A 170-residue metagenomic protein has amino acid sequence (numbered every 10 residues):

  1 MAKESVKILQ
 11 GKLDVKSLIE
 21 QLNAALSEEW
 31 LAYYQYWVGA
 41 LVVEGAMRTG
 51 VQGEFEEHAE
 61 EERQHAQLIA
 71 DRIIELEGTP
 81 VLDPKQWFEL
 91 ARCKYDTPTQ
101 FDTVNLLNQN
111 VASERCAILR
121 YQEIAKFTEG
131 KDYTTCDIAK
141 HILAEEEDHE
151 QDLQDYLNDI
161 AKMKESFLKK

Functional and structural regions predicted by a protein language model:
M1-K170: Iron-associated oxidoreductase/ferritin-like identity signal
